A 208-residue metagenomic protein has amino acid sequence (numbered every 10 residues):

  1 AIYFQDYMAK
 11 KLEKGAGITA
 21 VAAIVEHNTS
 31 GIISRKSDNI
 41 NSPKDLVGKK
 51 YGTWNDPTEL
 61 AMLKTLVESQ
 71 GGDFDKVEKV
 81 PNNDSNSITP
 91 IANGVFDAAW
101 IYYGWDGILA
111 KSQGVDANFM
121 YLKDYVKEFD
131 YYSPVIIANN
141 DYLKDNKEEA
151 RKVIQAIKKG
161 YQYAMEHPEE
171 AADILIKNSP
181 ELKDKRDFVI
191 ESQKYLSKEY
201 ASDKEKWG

Functional and structural regions predicted by a protein language model:
A1, L46, A92, Y121-L122 (+4 more regions): Catalytic cores of transferase enzymes with a strong primary signal for eukaryotic protein kinases
A1-G104, F119-M120, F129-D130: Short, glycine-/small- and polar/acidic-enriched structural segments that line small-molecule recognition paths
I24-S34, D116-L143, I154, S192-K198: Periplasmic-binding protein-like
Q70, G114, S179-L182: A broad structural signal for alpha-helix termini and local helix breaks/kinks
A98, G107, Y161-Q162: Short helix-to-loop capping/linker segments positioned immediately adjacent to catalytic or ligand/cofactor-binding
Y103-D106, Y125-K127, N178-S179: Glycine-rich beta-alpha junction loops
K144-G208: Secondary-structure end/capping motifs
